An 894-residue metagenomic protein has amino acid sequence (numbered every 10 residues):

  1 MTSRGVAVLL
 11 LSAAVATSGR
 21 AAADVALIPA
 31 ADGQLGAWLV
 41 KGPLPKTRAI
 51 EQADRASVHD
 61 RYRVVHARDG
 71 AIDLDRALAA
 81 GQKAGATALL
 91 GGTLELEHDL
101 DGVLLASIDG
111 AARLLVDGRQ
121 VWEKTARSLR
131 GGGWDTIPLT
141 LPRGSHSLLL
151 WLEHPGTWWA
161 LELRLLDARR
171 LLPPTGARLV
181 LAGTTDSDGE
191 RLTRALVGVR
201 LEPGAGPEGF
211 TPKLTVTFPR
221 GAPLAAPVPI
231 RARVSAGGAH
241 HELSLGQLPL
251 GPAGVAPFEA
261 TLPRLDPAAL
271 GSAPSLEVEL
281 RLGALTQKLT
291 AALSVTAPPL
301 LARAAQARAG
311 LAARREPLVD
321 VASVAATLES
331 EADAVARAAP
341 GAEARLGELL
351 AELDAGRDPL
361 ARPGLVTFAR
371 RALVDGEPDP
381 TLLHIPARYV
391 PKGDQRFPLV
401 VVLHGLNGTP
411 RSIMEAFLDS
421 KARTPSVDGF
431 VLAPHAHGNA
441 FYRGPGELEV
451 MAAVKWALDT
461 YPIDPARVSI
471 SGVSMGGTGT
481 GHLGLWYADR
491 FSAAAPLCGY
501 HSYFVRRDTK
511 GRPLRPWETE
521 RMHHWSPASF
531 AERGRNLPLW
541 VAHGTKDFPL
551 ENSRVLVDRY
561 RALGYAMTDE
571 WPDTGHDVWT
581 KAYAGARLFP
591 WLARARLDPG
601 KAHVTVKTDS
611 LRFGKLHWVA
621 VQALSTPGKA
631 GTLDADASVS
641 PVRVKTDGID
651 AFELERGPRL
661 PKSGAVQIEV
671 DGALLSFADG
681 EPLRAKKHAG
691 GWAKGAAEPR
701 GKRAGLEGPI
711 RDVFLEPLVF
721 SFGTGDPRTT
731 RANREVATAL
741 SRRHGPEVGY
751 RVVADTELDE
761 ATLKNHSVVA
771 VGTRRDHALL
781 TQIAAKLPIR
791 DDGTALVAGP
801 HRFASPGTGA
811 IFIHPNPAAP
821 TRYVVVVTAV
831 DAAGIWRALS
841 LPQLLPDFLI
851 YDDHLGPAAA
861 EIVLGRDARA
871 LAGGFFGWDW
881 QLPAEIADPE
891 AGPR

Functional and structural regions predicted by a protein language model:
A22-A79, W151-T215: Accessory carbohydrate-binding/adhesion or oligomerization-edge regions at the termini of glycan-active proteins
L96, L100-L115, L148: Aromatic-lined ligand-binding clefts that engage carbohydrates, nucleic acids, or primary amines
G271-A273, G283-F397, G708: A domain-start/cap signature at the N-terminus of enzymes
V390-Q395, Y442-M475, W486-F491, R533: Gly/Ser-rich "nucleophile elbow"/oxyanion-hole loop immediately N-terminal to the catalytic nucleophile in hydrolases
R396-L399, L403-D459: Active-site machinery of serine-nucleophile hydrolases
A466-F530: Primarily recognizes the serine-hydrolase "nucleophile elbow" in alpha/beta-hydrolase and SGNH/GDSL folds
V505, T509-W579, A586-L592: The feature captures the conserved acid-bearing segment of alpha/beta-hydrolase catalytic domains
R643, L654-R894: Solvent-exposed alpha-helical segments and adjacent loops that form catalytic or protein-interaction surfaces
